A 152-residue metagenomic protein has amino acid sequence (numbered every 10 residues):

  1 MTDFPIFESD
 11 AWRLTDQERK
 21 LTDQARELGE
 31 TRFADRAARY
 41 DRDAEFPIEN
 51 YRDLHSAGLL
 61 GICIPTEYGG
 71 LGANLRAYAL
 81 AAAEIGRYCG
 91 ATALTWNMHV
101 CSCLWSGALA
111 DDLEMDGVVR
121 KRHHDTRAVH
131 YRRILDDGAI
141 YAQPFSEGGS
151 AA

Functional and structural regions predicted by a protein language model:
M1-P5, P47-R52: N-terminal flexible segment immediately upstream of the FAD-binding catalytic core in FAD-dependent oxidoreductases
M1-Q17: Intrinsic disorder at enzyme termini
T15-T22, R26: Onset of an N-terminal alpha helix
L28-A38: N-terminal capping segment at the start of a domain
R39-D41, L71: A generic secondary-structure micro-motif detector that highlights 1-2 residue hydrophobic/ambivalent hotspots embedded
D43, G58: Active-site beta-strand/loop signature of hydrolases that rely on acidic residues for catalysis
I48-H55, G61-A152: Glycine-rich flavin
